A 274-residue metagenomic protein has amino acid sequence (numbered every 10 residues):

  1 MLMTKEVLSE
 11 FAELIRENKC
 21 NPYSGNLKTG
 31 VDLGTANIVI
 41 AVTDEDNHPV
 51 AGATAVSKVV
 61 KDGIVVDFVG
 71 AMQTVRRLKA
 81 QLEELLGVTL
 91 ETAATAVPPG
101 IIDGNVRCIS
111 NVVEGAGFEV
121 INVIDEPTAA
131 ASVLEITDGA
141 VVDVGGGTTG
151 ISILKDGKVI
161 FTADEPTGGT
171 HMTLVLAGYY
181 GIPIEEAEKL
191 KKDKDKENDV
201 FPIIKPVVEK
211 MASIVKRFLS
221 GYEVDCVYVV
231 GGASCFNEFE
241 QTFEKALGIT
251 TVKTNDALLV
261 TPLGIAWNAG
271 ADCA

Functional and structural regions predicted by a protein language model:
M1-T35, V39-V144, K158-A274: Nucleotide/phosphate-binding catalytic cleft detector across ATP-hydrolyzing and phosphate-transferring enzymes
G147: Short glycine-rich anion-binding loops that position phosphate/pyrophosphate groups of nucleotides and phosphorylated
G150-S152: A structural feature that tracks compact, well-ordered secondary-structure segments with a strong bias toward
K155: A cytosolic small-molecule/anion-sensing beta-strand core signal
